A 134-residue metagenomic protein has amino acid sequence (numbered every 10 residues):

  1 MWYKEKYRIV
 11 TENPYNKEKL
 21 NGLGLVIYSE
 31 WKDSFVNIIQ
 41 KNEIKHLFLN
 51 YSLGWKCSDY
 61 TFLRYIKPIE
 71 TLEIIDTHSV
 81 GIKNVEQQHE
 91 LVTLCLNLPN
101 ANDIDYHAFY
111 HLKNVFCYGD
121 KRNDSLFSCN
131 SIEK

Functional and structural regions predicted by a protein language model:
M1-F35, Q40-G81, E86-K134: Concave beta-strand-loop units of leucine-rich repeat
